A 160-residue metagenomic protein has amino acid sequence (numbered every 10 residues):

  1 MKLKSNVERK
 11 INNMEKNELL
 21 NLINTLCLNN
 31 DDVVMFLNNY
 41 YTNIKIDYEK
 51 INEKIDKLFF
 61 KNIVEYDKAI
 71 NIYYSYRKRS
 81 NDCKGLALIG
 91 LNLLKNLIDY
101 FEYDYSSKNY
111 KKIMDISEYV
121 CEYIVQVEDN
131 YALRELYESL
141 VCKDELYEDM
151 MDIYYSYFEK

Functional and structural regions predicted by a protein language model:
M1-T42: Basic helix-extension-helix modules of the SAP/HeH family
S5, M35-K160: Eukaryote-biased, non-catalytic alpha-solenoid scaffold regions
